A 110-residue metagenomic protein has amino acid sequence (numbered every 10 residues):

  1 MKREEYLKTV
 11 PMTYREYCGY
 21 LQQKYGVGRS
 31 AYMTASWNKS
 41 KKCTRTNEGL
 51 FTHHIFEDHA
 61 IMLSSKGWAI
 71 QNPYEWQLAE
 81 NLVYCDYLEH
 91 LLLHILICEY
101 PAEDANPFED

Functional and structural regions predicted by a protein language model:
M1-C43, W76: Short, charged surface segments at domain edges that flank catalytic/cofactor-binding sites
Q22-Q23, Q71, Q77, L93: Residue-identity detector for glutamine
A31, S64-A69, E99, A105-P107: General "foldedness" signal
K41-Y84: Histidine-centered nuclease catalytic patch
L82-F108: Short Cys/His-centered divalent metal-binding micro-motifs
